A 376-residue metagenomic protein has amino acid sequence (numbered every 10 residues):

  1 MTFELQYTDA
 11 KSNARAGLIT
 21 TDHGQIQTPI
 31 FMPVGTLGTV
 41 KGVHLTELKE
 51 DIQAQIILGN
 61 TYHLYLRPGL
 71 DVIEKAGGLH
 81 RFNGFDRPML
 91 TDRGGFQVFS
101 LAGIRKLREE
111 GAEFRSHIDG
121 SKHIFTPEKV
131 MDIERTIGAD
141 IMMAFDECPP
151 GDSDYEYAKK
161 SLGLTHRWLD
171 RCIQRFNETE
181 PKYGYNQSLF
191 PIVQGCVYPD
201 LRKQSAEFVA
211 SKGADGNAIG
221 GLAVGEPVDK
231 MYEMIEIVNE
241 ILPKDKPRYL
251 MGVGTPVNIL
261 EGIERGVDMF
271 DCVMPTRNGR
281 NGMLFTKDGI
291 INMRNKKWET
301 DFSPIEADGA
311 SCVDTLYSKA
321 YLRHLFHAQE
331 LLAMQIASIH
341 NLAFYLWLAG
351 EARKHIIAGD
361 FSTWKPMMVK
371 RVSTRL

Functional and structural regions predicted by a protein language model:
M1-K182, K296-E299: Non-catalytic, usually N-terminal nucleic-acid engagement modules in DNA/RNA processing proteins
M1-T20, I26-P33, K41-G42, D146-D152 (+1 more regions): C-terminal extensions of enzymes
G24, I57, D92, E134 (+5 more regions): Conserved, mostly hydrophobic/aromatic
Y65, P150-G151, G225-E226, N278-G279 (+1 more regions): Short secondary-structure capping/turn micro-motifs that flank functional sites
K129, I133-I137, K160, L164-R171 (+5 more regions): A non-catalytic, amphipathic alpha-helix used as a structural packing/dimerization or gating element in enzyme scaffolds
G138, L169, I173-F176, E180 (+4 more regions): Structural signal for hydrophobic packing residues in well-ordered secondary-structure cores of soluble enzyme domains
G151-Y155, K159, G216-L222, L331-M334: Glycine- and acidic
G163, R175, T179, Q187-I305: Glycine-rich phosphate/ribose-binding loops and adjacent secondary-structure elements that form binding surfaces
